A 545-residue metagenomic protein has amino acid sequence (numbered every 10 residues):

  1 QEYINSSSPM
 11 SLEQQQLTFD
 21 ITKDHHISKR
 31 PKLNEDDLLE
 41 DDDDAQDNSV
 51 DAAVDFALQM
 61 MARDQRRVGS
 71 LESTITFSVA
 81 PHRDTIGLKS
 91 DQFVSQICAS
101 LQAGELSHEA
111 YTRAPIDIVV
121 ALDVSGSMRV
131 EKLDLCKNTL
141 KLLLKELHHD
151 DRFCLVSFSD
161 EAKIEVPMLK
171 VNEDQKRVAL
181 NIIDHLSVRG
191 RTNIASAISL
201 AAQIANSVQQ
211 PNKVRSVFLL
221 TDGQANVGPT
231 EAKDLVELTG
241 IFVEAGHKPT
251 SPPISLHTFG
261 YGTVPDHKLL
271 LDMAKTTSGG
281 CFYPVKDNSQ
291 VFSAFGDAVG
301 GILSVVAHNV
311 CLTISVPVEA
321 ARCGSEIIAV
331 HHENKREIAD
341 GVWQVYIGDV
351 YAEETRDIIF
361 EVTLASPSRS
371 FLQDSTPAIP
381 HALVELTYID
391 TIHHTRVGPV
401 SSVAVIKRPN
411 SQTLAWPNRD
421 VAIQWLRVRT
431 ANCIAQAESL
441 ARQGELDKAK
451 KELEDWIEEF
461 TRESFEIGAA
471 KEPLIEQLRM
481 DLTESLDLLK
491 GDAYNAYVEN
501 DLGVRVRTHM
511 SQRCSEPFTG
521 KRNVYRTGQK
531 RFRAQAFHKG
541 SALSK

Functional and structural regions predicted by a protein language model:
E2-L106, A110: Acidic/polar low-complexity segments with low predicted structural confidence
P9, K23, L364-K545: Long, acidic serine/threonine- and proline-rich intrinsically disordered regions
P81, K89-N309, L364-Q373, F465: Exposed acidic/Ser/Thr-rich ligand/metal-binding surfaces
R83, L101-E105, V124, V316-V318 (+3 more regions): Beta-strand elements of well-folded, non-transmembrane domains
P317-A329: Short aromatic-acidic-glycine turn motif
A329-T355: Extracellular adhesion/glycan-binding regions together with long Ser/Thr- and acidic-residue-rich low-complexity tracts
I359: Flexible loop/N-cap segments at domain edges
